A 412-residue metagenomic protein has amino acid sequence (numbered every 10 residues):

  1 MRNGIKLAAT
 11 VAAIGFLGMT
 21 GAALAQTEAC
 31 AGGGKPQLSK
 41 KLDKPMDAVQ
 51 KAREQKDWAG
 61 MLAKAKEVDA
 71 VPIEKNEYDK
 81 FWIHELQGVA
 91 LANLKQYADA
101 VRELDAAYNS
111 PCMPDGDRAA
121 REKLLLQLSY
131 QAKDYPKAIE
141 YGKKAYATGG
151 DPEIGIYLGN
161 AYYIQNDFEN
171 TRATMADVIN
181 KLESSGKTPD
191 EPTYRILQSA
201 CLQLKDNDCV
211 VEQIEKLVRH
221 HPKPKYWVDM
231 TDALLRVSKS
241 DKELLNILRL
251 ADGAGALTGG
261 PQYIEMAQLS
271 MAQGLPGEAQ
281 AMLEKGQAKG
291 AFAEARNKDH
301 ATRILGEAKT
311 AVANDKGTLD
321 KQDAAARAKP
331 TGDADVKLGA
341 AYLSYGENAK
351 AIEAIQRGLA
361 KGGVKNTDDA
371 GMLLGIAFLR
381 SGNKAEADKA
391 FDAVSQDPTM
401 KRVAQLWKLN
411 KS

Functional and structural regions predicted by a protein language model:
R2-D105, D117-A120, V403-L406, S412: N-terminal leader/linker segments that initiate helical-solenoid repeat arrays
I5, L17-L38, G259-Q262, Q268-D315: Long, contiguous interaction/recruitment modules in multidomain scaffold/adaptor proteins
L38-D47, E77-H84, P114-L124, T148-Y157 (+10 more regions): Generic helix N-cap/helix-start motif at coil->alpha-helix transitions
A52, L91, S129, Y162 (+6 more regions): Residue at a conserved register position within TPR or TPR-like alpha-solenoid repeats
Q55, L94, A132, Q165 (+5 more regions): Structural motif corresponding to the intra-repeat A-B loop/turn of tetratricopeptide repeats
K64-E67, A98-Y108, Y135-Y146, N170-L182 (+6 more regions): Alpha-helical repeat scaffolds
L91-A147, P152, I156-Y157: Surface-exposed, polar helix/loop patches in the mature regions of secreted/periplasmic/lumenal proteins that form
P330-S412: C-terminal soluble interaction/assembly domains
